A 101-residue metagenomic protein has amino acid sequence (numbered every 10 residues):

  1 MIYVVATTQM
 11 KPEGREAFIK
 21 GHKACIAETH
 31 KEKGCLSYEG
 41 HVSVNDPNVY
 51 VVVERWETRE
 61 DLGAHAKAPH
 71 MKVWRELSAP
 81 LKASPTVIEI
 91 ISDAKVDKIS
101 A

Functional and structural regions predicted by a protein language model:
I2-T8: Active-site-flanking beta-strand signature of metal-NTP-handling nucleotidyl enzymes and homologous cyclase-like
Q9, H41, V53-R55: Short hydrophobic/aromatic beta-strand micro-patches that form the beta-sheet surface supporting nucleotide- or nucleic
M10-R15: Short, surface-exposed ligand-recognition loops at beta-strand->loop->(often short) alpha-helix junctions that present
H22, H41, H65, H70: Histidine-centered active-site/metal-ligand motif
I26-V51: Short, glycine- and small/hydrophobic-rich beta-strand elements in well-ordered beta-sheets
E39-N48, W74-A101: Glycine-rich beta-strand-turn "strand-cap" elements at beta-sheet edges
E57-K67: Short amphipathic alpha-helices within nucleic acid-binding modules
